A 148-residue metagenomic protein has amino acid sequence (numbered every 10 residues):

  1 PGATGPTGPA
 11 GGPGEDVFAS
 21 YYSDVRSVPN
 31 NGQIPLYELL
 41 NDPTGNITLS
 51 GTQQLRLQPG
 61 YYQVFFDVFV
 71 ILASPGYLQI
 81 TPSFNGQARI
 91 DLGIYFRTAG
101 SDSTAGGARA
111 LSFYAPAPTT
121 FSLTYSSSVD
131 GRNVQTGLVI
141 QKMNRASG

Functional and structural regions predicted by a protein language model:
A3-G148: Extracellular jelly-roll beta-sandwich "head" domains, especially the C-terminal globular C1q domain
